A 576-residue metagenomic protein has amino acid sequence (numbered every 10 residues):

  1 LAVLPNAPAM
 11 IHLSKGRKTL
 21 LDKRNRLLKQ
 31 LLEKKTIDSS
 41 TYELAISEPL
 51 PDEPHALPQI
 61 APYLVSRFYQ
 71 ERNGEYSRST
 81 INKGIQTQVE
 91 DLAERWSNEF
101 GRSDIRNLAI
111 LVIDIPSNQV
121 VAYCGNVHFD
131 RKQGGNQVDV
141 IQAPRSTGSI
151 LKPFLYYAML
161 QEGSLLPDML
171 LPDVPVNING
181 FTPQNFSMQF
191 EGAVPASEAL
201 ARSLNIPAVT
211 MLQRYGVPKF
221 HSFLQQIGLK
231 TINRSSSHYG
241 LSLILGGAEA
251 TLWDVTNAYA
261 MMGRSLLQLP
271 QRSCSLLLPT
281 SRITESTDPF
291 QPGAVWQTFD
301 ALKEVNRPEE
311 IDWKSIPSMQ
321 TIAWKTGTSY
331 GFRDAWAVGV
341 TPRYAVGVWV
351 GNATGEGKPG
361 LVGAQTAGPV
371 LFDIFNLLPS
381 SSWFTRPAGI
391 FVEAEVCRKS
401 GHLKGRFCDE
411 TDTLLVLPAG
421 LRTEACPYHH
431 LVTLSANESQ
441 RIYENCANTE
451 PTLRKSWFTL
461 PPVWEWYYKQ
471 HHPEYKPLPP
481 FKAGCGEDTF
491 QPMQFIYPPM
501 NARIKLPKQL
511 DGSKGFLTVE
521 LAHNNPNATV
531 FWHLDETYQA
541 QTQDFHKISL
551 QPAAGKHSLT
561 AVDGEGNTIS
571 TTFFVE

Functional and structural regions predicted by a protein language model:
L1-D91, C124, P183-F186, S222-Q225 (+3 more regions): Non-catalytic, structured segments within soluble enzyme domains
L4-S14, Y69-Y76, G180, E198 (+2 more regions): Substrate-binding clefts and substrate-entry loops adjacent to catalytic sites of polymer-processing enzymes acting on
K15, T19-Q30, Q59, Y63 (+13 more regions): Extracytoplasmic/secreted proteins, especially bacterial periplasmic and envelope-associated proteins
L31, V89, N118, Q137-L171 (+6 more regions): Active-site SXXK
P54-Y69, L165-F220, R264, P279-E304: Conserved catalytic neighborhood of penicillin-recognizing serine enzymes
V65, T80, S103-Q133, S222-I227: A short, well-structured edge-of-sheet supersecondary motif
S79-F100, V112-D114, Y123, R131-V140 (+1 more regions): A penicillin-recognizing enzyme superfamily signal
N179, I322-E576: Soluble, non-transmembrane domains of envelope/secretory-pathway proteins that act on or interact with carbohydrate
